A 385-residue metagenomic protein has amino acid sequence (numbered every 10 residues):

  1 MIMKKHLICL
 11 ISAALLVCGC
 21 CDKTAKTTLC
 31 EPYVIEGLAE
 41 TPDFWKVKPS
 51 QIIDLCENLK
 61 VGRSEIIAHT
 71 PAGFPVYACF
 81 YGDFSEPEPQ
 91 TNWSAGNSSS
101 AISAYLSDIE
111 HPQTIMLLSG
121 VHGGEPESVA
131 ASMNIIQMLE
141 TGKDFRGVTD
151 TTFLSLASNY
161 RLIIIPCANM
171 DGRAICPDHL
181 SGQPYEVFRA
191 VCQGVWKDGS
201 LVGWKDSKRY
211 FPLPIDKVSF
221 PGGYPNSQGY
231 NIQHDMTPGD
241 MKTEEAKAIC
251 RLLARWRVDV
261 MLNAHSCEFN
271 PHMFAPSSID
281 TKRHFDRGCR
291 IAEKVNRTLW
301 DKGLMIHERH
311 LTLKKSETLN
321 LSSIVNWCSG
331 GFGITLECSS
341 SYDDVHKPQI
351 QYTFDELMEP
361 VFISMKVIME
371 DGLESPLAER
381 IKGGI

Functional and structural regions predicted by a protein language model:
M1-K5, C21-K46, R146, Q228-I385: C-terminal accessory segments enriched in acidic
L7-S12: Sec-dependent signal peptide hydrophobic core
V17-G19: C-terminal motif of bacterial Sec signal peptides marking the signal peptidase cleavage site
D22-W93: Short glycine- and acidic-rich boundary segments immediately preceding or forming the N-terminal edge of structured
Y77-A78, A101-L106, L321-W327: Short, surface-exposed beta-strand/loop micro-motifs that present aromatic residues
E86-L106: Carboxylate-rich, divalent-cation-coordinating active-site regions
P112, P126-T281: Active-site/substrate-binding loop(s) of hydrolase catalytic cores
L117-G124, S128: Active-site histidine-acidic residue metal-binding/catalytic motifs, centered on HxH/HExxH-like signatures
